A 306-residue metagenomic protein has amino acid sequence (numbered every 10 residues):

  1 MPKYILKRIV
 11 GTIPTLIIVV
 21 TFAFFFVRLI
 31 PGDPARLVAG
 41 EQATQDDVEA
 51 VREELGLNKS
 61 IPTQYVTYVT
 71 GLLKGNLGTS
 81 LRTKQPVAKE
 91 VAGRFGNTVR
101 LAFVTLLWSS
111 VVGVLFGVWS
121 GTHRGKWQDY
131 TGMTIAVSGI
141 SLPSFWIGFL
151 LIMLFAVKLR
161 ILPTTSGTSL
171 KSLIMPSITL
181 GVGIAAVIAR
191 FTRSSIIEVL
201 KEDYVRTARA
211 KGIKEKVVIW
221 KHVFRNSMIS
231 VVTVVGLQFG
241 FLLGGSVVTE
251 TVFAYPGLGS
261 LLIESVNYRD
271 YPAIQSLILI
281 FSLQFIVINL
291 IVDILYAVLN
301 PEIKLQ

Functional and structural regions predicted by a protein language model:
P2-K3, F95-Q128, G167-Q306: Alpha-helical transmembrane segments of integral membrane proteins, especially multi-pass inner/plasma-membrane
L6-L16: N-terminal signal-anchor/signal peptide hydrophobic helix marking the start of the first transmembrane segment
I9, V51, I61-L77, V87 (+7 more regions): Hydrophobic alpha-helical segments of integral membrane proteins, encompassing both true transmembrane helices
T12, R94, T98, T134-V137 (+2 more regions): Residue-level signal for discrete positions within transmembrane alpha-helices of multi-pass small-molecule
T15-V66, A156-M175: Hydrophobic alpha-helical transmembrane segments of membrane transport/permease proteins and related membrane-embedded
I30, G139-L142, L243: Transmembrane helix irregularities
N58-V114: An internal, D/E-rich "acidic patch" concept
K84, M133-S194, N267: Membrane-water interface segments at transmembrane-helix boundaries in multipass membrane proteins
